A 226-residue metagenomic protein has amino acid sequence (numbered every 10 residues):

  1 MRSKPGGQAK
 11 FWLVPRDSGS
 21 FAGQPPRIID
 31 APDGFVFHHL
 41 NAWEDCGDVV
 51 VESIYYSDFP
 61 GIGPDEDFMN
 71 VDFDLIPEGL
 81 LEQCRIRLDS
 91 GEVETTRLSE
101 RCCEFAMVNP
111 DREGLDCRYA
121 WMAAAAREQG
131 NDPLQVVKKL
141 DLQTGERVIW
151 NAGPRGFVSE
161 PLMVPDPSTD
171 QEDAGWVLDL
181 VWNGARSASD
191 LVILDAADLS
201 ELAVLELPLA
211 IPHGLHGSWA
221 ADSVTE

Functional and structural regions predicted by a protein language model:
M1-E226: Beta-propeller domains
